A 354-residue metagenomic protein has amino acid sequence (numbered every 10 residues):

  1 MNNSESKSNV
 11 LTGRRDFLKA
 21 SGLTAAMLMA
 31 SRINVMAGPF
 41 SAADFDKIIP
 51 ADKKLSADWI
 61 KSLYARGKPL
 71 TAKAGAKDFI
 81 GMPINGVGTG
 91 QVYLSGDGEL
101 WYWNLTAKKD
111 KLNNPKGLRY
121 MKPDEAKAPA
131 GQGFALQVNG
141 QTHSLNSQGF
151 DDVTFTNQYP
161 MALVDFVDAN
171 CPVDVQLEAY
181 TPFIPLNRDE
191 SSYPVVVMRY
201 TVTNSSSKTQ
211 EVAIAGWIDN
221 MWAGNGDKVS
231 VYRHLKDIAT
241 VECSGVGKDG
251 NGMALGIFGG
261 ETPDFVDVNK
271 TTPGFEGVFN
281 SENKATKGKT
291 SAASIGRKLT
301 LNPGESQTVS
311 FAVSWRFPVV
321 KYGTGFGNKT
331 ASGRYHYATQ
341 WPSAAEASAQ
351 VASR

Functional and structural regions predicted by a protein language model:
M1-G13, G38-P39: N-terminal secretory signal peptides
G13-A30: N-terminal export leaders
L18, F40-A128: Beta-strand-rich N-terminal accessory domains
N34-M36: Sec/Tat signal peptide C-region and signal peptidase I cleavage site
G38-G67, T71, L163, D168-P172 (+3 more regions): Acidic/polar, glycine-enriched structural segments that form the non-catalytic walls/loops of the carbohydrate-binding
K73-K77, M82-V87, N157-Y159, S191-V195 (+1 more regions): Short, surface-exposed loop/turn motifs at beta-strand boundaries within globular domains
T89, H143-L145, V175, Q307: Short, isolated positions in well-ordered beta-strands
Y93, G98, Y102-N170, S244-E282: An extended acidic
